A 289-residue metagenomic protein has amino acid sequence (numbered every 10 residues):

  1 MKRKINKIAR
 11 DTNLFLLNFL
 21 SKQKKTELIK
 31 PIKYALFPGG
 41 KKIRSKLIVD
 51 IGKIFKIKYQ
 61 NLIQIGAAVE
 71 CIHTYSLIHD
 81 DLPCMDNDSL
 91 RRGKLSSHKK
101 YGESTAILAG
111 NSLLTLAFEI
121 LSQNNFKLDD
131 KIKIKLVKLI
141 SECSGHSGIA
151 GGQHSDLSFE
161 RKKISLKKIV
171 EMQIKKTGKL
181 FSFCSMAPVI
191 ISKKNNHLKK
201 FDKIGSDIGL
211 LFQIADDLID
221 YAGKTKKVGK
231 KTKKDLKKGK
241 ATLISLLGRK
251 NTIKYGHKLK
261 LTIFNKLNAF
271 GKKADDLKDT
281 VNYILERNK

Functional and structural regions predicted by a protein language model:
M1, N288-K289: C-terminal end-of-chain micro-motif
M1-L14: N-terminal leader/targeting segments and the immediately adjacent pre-domain N-terminus
R10-D11, L17-L267, K272-N288: Mg2+-dependent prenyl diphosphate-binding active-site environment of isoprenoid biosynthetic enzymes
